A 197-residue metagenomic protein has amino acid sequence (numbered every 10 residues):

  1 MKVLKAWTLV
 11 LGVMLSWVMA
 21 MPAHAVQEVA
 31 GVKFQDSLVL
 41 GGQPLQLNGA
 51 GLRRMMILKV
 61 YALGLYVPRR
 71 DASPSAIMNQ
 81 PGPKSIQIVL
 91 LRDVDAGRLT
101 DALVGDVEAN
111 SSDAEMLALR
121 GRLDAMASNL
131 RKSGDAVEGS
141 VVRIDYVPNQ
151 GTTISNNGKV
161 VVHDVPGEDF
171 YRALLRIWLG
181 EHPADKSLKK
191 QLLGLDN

Functional and structural regions predicted by a protein language model:
M1-A6: Positively charged n-region of N-terminal signal peptides that target proteins for export
T8-V18: Bacterial N-terminal signal peptides
M19-A25: Sec/Tat signal peptide C-region and signal peptidase I cleavage site
A25-Q80: N-terminal secretory signal peptides
D71-N149: Mid-length scaffold segments of soluble, non-membrane domains
S155-V160: Short strand-turn-strand beta-turns centered on an Asx-Gly dipeptide
H163-L188: Flexible glycine-rich active-site/ligand-binding loops centered on an Asp-His dyad
K186-N197: Cysteine/selenocysteine-centered motifs that mediate thiol-based redox chemistry or coordinate metal-sulfur cofactors
